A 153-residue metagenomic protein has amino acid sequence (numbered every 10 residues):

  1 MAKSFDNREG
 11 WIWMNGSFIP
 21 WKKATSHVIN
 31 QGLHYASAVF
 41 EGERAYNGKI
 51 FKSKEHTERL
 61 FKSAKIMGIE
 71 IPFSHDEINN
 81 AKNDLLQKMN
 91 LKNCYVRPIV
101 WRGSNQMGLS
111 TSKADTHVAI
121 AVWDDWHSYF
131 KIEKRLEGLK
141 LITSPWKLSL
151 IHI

Functional and structural regions predicted by a protein language model:
M1-I151: Conserved alpha/beta cores of soluble small-molecule-handling proteins
